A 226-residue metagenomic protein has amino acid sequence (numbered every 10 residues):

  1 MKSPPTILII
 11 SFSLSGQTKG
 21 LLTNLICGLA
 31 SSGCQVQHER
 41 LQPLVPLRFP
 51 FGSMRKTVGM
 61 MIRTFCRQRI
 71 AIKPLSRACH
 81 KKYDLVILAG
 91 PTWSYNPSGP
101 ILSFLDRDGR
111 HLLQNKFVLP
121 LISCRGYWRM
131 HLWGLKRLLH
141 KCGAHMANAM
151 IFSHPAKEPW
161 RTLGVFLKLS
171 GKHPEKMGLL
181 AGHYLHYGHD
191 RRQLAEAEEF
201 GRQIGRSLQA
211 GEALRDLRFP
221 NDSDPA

Functional and structural regions predicted by a protein language model:
M1-G90, S94-G99, S103-Q114, A195-A226: N-terminal beta1-alpha1-beta2 submodule of the flavodoxin-like/Rossmannoid cofactor-binding fold
S53-V58, R137-L138, G164-K168: Short, hinge-like loop/turn segments at secondary-structure boundaries
V58-R69, K136-F152, H173-A181: A broadly tuned preference for mixed-charge, low-complexity surface segments
L85-A89, N115-I122, A181-L185: Short acidic, glycine/Ser/Thr-rich loop/turn "cap" segments at secondary-structure junctions
T92, G126, G188: A short glycine-/small-residue-rich loop at the edge of a beta-strand within enzyme catalytic domains
P97, W128-H131, Q193: Conserved donor sugar-nucleotide recognition element shared by glycan-biosynthetic enzymes
F117-G164: Short, glycine-/small-residue-rich phosphate/pyrophosphate-handling segment
P155-A226: Glycine-rich phosphate/pyrophosphate-binding loop and the adjoining helix
